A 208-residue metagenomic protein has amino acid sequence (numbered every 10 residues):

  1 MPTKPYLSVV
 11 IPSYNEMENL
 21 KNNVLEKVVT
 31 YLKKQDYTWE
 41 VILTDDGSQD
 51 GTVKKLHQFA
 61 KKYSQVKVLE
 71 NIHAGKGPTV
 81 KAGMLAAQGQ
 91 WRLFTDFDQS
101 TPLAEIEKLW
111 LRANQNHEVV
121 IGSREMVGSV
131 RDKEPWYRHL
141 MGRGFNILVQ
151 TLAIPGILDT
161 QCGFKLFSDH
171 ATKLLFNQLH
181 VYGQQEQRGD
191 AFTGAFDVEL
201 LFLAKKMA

Functional and structural regions predicted by a protein language model:
Y6-S8, E40, E199: Cell-envelope/extracellular polymer assembly enzymes that use nucleotide-activated donors
E16-L20, S48, K76, P102: Donor nucleotide-sugar binding loop of glycosyltransferases
E16-L32: Short, well-formed alpha-helical segments that are part of the catalytic scaffolds of diverse glycosyltransferases
W39-I42, V53-A86: Conserved donor nucleotide-binding strand/loop of the catalytic core
D45-K54, Q99: A conserved acidic beta->alpha catalytic loop
N71-A86, W91, L103-R188, G194: Acceptor/aglycone-binding surface of glycosyltransferases and processive sugar-polymer synthases
Q178-L179, V198-A208: Catalytic donor-sugar/metal-binding loop of nucleotide-sugar-dependent glycosyltransferases
